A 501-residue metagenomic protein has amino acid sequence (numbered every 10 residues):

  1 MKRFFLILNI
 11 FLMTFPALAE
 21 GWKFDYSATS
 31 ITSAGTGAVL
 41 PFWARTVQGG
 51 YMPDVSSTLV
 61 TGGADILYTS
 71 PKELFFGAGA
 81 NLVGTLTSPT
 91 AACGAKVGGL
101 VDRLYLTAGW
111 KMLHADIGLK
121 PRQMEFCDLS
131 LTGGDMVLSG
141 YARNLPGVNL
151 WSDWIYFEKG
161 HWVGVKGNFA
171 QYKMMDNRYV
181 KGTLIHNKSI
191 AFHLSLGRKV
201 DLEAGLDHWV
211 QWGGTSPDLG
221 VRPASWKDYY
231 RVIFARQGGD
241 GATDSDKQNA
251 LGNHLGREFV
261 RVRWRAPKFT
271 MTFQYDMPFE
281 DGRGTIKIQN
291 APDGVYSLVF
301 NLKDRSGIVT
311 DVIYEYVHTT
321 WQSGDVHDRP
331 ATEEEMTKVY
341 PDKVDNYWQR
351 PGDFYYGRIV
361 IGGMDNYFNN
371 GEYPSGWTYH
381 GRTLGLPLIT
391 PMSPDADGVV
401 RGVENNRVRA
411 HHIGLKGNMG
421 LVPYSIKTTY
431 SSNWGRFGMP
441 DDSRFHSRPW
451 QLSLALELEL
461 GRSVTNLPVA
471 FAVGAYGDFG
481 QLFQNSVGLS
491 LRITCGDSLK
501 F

Functional and structural regions predicted by a protein language model:
A17-R122, L129, M136-L138, A142-K159 (+2 more regions): Beta-barrel outer-membrane channel/assembly domains of diderm bacteria
E20-F24, I66-A78, G109-M112, I155-K166 (+6 more regions): Short loop/turn motifs that connect adjacent beta-strands in outer-membrane beta-barrel proteins
A28-T36, Y68, L82-S88, W110-M112 (+12 more regions): Transmembrane beta-strands of outer-membrane beta-barrel pores
G37-R45, P89-G99, C127-G134, D176-I185 (+5 more regions): Outer-membrane beta-barrel translocator domains and adjoining extracellular loop/strand segments of Gram-negative
T46-M52, V83-T85, T90-A92, G133-L138 (+6 more regions): Extracellular loop and loop/strand-boundary signature of outer-membrane beta-barrel proteins
Q123-R222: Internal, well-ordered domain-core segments that constitute the primary functional module of diverse proteins
M174, L196-R263: A conserved mid-domain beta-alpha-beta active-site/ligand-binding segment of alpha/beta enzyme cores
D246-E258, R263-F501: Outer-membrane beta-barrel pore domains
